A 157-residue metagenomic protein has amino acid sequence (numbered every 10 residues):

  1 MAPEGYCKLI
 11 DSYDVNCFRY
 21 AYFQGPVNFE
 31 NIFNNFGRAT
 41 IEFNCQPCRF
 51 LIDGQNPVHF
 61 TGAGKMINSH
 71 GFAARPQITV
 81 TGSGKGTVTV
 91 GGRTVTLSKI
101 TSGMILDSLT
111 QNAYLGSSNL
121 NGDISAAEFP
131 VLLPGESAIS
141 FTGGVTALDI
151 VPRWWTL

Functional and structural regions predicted by a protein language model:
M1-E4: Compositionally biased, low-complexity regions
Y6-C48: Short beta-strand and beta-hairpin "edge-sheet" elements
R49-L157: Intrinsically disordered, low-complexity segments enriched in serine, threonine, and glycine
